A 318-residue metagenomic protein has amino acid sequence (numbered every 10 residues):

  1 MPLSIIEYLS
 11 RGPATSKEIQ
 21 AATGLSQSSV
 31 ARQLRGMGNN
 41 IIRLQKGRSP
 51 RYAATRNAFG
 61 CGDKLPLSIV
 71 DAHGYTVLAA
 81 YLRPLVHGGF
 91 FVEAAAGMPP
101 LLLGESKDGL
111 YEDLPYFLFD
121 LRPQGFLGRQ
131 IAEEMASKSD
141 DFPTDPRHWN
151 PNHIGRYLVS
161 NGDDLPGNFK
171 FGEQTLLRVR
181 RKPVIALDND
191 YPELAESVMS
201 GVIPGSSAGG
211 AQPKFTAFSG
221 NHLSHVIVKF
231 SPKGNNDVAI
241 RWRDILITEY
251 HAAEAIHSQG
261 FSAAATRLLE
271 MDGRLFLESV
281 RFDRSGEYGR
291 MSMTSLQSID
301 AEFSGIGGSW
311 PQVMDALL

Functional and structural regions predicted by a protein language model:
P2-L3, S10-L318: Phosphate/dinucleotide-binding and metal-coordinating scaffold of catalytic cores in nucleotide-dependent enzymes
